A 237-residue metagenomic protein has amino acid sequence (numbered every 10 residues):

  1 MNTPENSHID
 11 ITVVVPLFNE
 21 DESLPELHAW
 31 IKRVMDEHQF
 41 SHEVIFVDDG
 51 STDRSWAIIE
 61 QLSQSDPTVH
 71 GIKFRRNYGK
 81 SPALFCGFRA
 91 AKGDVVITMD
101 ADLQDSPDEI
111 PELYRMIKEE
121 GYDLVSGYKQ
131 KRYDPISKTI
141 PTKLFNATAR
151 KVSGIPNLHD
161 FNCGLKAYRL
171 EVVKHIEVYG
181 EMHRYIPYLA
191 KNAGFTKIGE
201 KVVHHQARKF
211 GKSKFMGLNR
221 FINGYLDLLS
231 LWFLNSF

Functional and structural regions predicted by a protein language model:
M1-I136, T148, E171, K201: Structured catalytic core of nucleotide-sugar glycosyltransferases
N2-T3, S230-F237: Terminal low-complexity segments of carbohydrate-biosynthetic enzymes
S41, I155-P156, T196: Short coil/loop linkers at secondary-structure junctions
H70-R76, K80-A90, P107-R184, L189 (+1 more regions): Acceptor/aglycone-binding surface of glycosyltransferases and processive sugar-polymer synthases
T196-V203, K212-S213: Predominantly long cytosolic amphipathic alpha-helical stalk/bundle segments
